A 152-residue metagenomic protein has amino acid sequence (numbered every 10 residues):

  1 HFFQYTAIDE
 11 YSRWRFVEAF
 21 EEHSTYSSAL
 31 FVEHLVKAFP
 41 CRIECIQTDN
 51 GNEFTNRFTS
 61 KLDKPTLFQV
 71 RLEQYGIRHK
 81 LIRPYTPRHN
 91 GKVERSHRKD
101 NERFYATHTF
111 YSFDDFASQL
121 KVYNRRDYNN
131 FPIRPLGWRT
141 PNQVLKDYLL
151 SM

Functional and structural regions predicted by a protein language model:
H1, V17-C45: Active-site beta-loop-alpha junctions of metal-dependent nucleic acid enzymes, especially the RNase H-like/DDE
H1-R15: An active-site-proximal beta-strand-loop segment
E10, E22, N50: Residues immediately flanking
W14-E18, K80-I82, A106: Short small-residue beta-strand/loop micro-motif enriched in glycine and branched aliphatics
R15, T55-N56: Conserved protein kinase catalytic core
I43-E53: Acidic beta-strand-to-loop metal/phosphate-binding motif
T48-N50, F58-L62, T66-L72, I77-E102 (+2 more regions): RNase H-like two-metal-ion nuclease catalytic core shared by retroviral integrases and related mobile-element nucleases
Y75-I77, K99-M152: C-terminal domain-tail junction helix/linker
